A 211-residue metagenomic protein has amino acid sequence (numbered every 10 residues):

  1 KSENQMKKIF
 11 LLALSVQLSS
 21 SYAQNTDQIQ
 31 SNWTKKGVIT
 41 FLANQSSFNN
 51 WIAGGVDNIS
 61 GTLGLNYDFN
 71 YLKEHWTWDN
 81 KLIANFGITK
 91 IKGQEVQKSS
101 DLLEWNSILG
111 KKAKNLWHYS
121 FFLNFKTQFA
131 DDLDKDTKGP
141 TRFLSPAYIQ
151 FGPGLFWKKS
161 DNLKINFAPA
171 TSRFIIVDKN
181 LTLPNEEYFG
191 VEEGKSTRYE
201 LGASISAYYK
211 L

Functional and structural regions predicted by a protein language model:
K1-Q30: Bacterial Sec-dependent N-terminal signal peptides
I29-Q45, W76-W78: Transmembrane beta-strand segments of Gram-negative outer membrane beta-barrel proteins
G37, F41-A43, L63-Y71, W105-K111 (+4 more regions): Residues on the lipid-exposed face of transmembrane beta-strands in outer-membrane beta-barrel proteins
F41-S47, K73-H75, A84-K90, F125-D131 (+1 more regions): Transmembrane beta-strands of outer-membrane beta-barrel pores
N50-G55, K90-E95, D136-T141, F189-K195: Extracellular loop and loop/strand-boundary signature of outer-membrane beta-barrel proteins
D57-L63, S99-L103, S145-F151, T197-A203: Residues that define the transmembrane beta-barrel architecture of outer-membrane proteins
H75-W78, L116-Y119, N162-I165: Repeated loop/turn-to-beta-strand initiation elements of outer-membrane beta-barrel proteins
L144, G152, F156-L211: Detector for outer-membrane/organellar transmembrane beta-barrel domains, recognizing the amphipathic beta-strand
